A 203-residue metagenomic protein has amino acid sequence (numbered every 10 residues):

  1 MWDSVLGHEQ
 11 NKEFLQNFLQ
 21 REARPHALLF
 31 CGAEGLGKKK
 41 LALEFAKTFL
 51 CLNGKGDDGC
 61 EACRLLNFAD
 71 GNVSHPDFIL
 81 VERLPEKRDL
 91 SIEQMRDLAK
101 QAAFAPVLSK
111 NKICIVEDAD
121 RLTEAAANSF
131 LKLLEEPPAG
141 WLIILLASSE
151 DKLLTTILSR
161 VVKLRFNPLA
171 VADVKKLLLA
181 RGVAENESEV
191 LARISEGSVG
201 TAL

Functional and structural regions predicted by a protein language model:
M1-D118, L142: P-loop/Walker A NTP-binding region and its immediately flanking N-terminal helices in P-loop NTPase folds
L6, E13, R83-L203: Non-catalytic interfacial helical region
